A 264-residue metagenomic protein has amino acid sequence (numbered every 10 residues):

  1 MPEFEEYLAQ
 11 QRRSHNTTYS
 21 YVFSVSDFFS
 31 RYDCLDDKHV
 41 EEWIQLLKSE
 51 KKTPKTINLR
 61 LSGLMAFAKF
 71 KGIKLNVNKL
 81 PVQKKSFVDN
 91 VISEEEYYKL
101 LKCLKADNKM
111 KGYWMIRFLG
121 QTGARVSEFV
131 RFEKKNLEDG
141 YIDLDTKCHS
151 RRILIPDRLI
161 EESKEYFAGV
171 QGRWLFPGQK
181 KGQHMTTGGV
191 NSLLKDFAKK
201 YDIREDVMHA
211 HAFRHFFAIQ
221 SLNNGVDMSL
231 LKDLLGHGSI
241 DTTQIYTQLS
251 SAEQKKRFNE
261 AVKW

Functional and structural regions predicted by a protein language model:
M1-W264: Conserved catalytic core of the tyrosine transesterase superfamily
